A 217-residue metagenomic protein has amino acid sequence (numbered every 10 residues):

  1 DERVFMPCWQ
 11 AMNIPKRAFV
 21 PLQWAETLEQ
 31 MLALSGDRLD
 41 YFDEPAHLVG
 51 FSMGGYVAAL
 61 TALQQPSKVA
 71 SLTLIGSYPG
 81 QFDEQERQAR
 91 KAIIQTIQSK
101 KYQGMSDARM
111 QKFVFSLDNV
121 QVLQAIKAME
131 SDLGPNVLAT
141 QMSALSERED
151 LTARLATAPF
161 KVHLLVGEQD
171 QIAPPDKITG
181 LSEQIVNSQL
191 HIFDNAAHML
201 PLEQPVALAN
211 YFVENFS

Functional and structural regions predicted by a protein language model:
D1-E29, A33: Conserved HGGG/HGGXW glycine-rich cap/lid loop of the alpha/beta-hydrolase fold
P7, F160, P174-E183: Short alpha-helix in the alpha/beta-hydrolase fold that links the catalytic acid
G50-G54, A58: Gly/Ala-rich beta-loop-alpha elbow adjacent to hydrolase catalytic centers
L63-D107: Flexible "cap/lid" loop of the alpha/beta hydrolase fold
F82-Q85, K100-A156: Conserved alpha/beta-hydrolase catalytic His-Asp/Glu region
A158, L164-V166, D170: Short beta-strand/loop motif that positions the catalytic acidic residue of the alpha/beta-hydrolase fold
E168-A173, H198: Acidic catalytic loop of the alpha/beta-hydrolase fold
F193-Y211: Catalytic histidine-centered segment of alpha/beta-hydrolase-like enzymes
